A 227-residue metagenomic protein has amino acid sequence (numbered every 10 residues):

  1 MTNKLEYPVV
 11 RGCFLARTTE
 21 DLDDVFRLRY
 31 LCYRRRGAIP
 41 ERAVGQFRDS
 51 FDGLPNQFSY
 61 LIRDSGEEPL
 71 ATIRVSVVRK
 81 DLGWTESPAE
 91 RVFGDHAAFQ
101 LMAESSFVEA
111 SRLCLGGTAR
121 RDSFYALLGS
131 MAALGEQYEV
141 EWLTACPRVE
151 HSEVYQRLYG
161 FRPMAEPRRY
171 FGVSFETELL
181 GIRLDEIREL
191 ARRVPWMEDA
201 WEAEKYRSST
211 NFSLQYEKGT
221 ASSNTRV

Functional and structural regions predicted by a protein language model:
M1-P8, G219-V227: Short acidic N-proximal helix/loop "leader" segments that mark the beginning of a domain or an inter-domain linker
T2-R48, S59-P69: Short amphipathic alpha-helix that is part of the acyltransferase structural core
V44-F51, P167-Y170: Short, solvent-exposed loop/turn elements at beta->coil junctions and helix N-caps that rim active or binding pockets
F47-G53, E150-E153: Beta-rich nucleic-acid/ligand-interaction surfaces
F51-L61, L82-G83: A short helix-loop-beta-strand connector motif used in the catalytic cores of GNAT acetyltransferases and, in some
D64-A97: Short, His- and charge-rich active-site/binding loops that engage polyanionic ligands
E86-L184: Acyl-donor binding region in acyl/amide transferases
M164-K218: Accessory, usually C-terminal, subdomains that scaffold auxiliary metal cofactors
